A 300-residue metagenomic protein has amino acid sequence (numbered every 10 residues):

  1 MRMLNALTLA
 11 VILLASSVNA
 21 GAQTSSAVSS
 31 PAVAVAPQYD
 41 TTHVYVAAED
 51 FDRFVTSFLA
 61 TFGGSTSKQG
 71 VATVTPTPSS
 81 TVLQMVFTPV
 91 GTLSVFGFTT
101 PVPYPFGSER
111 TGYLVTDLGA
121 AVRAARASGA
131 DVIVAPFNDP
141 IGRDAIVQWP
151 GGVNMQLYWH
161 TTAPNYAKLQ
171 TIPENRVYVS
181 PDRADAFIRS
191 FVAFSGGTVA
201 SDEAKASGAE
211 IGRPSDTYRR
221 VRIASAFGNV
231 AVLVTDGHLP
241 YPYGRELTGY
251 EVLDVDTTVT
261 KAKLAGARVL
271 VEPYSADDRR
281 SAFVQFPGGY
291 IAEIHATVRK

Functional and structural regions predicted by a protein language model:
M1-R2: N-terminal secretory signal peptides that target proteins for export/translocation
A6-S17: Bacterial N-terminal signal peptides
A20-A27: Boundary at the C-terminal end of the N-terminal hydrophobic targeting segment
V33-A36, H43-G91, A135-P150, V177-N229 (+2 more regions): Core segments of cupin and vicinal oxygen chelate
P37-E49, Q84-V86, F98-A124, R143-Q148 (+3 more regions): Vicinal oxygen chelate
A145-Y166: Short, structured interface segments
Y158-A163, I294-K300: Short beta->alpha transition motifs characteristic of CBS
D202-Y274: Intrinsically disordered, low-complexity segments enriched in Gly and acidic/Ser/Thr residues that form flexible
